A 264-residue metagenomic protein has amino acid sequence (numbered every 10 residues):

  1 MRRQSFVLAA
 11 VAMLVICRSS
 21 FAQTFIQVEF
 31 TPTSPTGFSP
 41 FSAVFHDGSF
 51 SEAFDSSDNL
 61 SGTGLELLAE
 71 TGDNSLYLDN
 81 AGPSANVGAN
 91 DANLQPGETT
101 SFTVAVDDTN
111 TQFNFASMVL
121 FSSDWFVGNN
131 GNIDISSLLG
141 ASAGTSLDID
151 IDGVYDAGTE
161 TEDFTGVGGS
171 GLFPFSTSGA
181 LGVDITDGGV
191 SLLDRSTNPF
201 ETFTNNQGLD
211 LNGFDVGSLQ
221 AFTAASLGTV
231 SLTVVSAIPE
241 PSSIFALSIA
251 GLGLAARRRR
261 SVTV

Functional and structural regions predicted by a protein language model:
M1-V7: Bacterial N-terminal signal peptides that target proteins for export
A9-I16: Bacterial N-terminal signal peptides
R18-A22: Sec/Tat signal peptide C-region and signal peptidase I cleavage site
T24-F25, T33-G144: Structured domain cores in non-transmembrane regions
T145-V235: Extracellular low-complexity, O-glycosylation-prone Ser/Thr/Pro/Gly-rich "stalks" and linkers flanking catalytic
P239-R257: A short, hydrophobic C-terminal helix/tail in secreted or cell-surface proteins
R260-V264: Short, charged juxtamembrane terminal tails flanking transmembrane helices
